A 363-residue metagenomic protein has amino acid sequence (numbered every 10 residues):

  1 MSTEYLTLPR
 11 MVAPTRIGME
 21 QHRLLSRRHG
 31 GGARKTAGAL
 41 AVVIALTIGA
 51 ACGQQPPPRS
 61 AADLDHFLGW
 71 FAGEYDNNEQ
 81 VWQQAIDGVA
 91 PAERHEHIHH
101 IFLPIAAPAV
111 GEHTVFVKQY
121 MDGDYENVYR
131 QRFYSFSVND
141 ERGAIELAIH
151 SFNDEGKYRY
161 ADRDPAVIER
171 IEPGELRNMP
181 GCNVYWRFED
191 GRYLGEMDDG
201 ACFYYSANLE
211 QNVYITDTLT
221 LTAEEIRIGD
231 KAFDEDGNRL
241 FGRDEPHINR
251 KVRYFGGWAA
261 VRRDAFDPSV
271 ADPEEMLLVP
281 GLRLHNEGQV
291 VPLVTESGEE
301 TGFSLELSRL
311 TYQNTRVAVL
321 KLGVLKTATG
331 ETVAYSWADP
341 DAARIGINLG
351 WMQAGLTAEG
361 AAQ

Functional and structural regions predicted by a protein language model:
M1-A33: N-terminal secretory signal peptides that target proteins for export/translocation
E4, L25-H29, A51, G181 (+1 more regions): The N-terminal extracellular segments of secreted preproproteins, especially immediately downstream of signal
A39-G49: Bacterial N-terminal signal peptides
I48-R59: Bacterial Sec-dependent signal peptides at the C-terminal "C-region" and cleavage site
S60-G88, F116-Q363: Calycin-type beta-barrel ligand-binding domains and close structural analogs
E93-I105: Short secondary-structure subsegments characteristic of cysteine-rich extracellular domains
V110-T114: A short helix-loop-beta-strand connector motif used in the catalytic cores of GNAT acetyltransferases and, in some
